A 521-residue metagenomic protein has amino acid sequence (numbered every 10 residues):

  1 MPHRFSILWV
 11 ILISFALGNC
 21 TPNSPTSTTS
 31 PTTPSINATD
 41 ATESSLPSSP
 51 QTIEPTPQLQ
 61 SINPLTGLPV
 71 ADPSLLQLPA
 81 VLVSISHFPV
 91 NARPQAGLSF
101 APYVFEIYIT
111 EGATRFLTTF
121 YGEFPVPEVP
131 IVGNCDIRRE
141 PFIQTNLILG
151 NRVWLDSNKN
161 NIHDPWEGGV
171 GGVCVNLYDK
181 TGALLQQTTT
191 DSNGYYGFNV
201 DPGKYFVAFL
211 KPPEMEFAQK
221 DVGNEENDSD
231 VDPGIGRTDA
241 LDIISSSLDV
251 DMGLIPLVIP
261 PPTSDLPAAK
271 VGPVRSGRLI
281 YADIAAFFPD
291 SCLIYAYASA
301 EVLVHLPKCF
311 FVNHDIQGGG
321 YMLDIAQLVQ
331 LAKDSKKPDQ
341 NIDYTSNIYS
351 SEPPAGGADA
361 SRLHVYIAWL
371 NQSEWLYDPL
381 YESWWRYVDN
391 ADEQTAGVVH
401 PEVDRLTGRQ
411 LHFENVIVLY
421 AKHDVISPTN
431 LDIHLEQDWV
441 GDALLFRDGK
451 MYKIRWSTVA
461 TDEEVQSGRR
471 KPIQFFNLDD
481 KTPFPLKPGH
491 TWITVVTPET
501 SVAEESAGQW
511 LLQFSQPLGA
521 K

Functional and structural regions predicted by a protein language model:
L17-N19: C-terminal motif of bacterial Sec signal peptides marking the signal peptidase cleavage site
T21-N23: Bacterial signal peptide processing site
P47, I53-F105, I109-T145, L257-K521: A surface/extracellular/periplasmic glyco- and lipid-processing/surface-interacting theme
Q144-I162, C174, D249-D251: A short, Gly/Thr-enriched small/hydrophobic beta-strand-prone motif that recurs across taxa
L155-G171, D179-Y195, N199: Short, acidic Ser/Thr/Gly-rich low-complexity loop/linker segments typical of extracellular and cell-surface proteins
C174-Y178, F206-A208: Beta-strand signatures of extracellular beta-sandwich domains
G194-F198, R237-D239, L248-V250: Short strand-edge motifs at loop-to-beta-strand transitions and within beta-strands of extracellular beta-rich domains
G203-E214: A short, solvent-exposed beta-strand micro-motif common in secreted/extracellular proteins
